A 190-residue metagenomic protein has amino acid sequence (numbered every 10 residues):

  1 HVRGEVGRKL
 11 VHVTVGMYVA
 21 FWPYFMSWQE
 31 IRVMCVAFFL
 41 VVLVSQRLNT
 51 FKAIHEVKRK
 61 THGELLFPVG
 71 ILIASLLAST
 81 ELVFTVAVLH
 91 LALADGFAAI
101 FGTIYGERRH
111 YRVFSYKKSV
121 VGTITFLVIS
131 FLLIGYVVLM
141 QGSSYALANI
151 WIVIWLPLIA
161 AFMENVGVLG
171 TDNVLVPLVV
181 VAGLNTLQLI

Functional and structural regions predicted by a protein language model:
H1-I31, L43-I190: Interhelical loop and helix-boundary elements at the membrane-water interface of polytopic inner-membrane proteins
R32-F39: N-terminal, motif-rich segments that launch catalysis or mediate targeting to/interaction with membranes, typified by
